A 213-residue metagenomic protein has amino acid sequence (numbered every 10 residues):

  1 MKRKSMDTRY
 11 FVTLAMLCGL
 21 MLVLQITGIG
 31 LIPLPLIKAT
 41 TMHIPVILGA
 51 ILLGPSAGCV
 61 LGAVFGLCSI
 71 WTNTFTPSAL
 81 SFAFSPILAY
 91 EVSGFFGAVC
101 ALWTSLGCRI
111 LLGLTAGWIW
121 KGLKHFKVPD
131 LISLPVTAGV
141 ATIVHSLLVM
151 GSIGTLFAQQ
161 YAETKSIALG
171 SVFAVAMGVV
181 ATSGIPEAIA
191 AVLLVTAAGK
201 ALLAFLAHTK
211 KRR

Functional and structural regions predicted by a protein language model:
M1-R213: Loop-helix junctions at membrane interfaces
